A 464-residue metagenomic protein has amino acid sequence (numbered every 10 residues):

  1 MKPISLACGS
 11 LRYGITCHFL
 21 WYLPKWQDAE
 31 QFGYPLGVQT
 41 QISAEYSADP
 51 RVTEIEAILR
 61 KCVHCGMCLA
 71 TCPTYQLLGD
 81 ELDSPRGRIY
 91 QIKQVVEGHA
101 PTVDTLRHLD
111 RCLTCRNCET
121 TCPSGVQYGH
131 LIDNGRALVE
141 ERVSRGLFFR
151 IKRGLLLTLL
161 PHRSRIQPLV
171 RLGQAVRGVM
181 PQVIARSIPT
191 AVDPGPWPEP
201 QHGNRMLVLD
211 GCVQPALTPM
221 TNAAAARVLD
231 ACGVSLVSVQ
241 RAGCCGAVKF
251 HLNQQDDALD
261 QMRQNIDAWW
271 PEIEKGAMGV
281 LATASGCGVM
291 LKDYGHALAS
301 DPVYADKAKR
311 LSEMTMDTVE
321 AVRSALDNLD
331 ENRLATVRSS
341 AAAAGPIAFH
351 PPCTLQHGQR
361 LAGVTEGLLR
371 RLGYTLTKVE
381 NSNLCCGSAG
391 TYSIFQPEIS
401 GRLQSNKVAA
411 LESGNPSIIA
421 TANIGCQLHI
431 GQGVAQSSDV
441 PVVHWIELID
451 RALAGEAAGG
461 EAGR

Functional and structural regions predicted by a protein language model:
M1-I4, I15: Short hydrophobic transmembrane-like helices used for membrane targeting/insertion
A7, D28-E30: Acidic, Ala/Val/Gly-enriched low-complexity intrinsically disordered segments
P35-S47, R51, Y75-R107, G125-G154 (+1 more regions): Non-heme iron-sulfur electron-transfer modules
E56-Y75, T102, L106-V126, T354 (+1 more regions): Cysteine-centered iron-sulfur cluster-binding motifs in ferredoxin-type domains/subunits of redox enzymes
Y128-R464: Iron-sulfur cluster-binding electron-transfer modules in prokaryotic oxidoreductases
